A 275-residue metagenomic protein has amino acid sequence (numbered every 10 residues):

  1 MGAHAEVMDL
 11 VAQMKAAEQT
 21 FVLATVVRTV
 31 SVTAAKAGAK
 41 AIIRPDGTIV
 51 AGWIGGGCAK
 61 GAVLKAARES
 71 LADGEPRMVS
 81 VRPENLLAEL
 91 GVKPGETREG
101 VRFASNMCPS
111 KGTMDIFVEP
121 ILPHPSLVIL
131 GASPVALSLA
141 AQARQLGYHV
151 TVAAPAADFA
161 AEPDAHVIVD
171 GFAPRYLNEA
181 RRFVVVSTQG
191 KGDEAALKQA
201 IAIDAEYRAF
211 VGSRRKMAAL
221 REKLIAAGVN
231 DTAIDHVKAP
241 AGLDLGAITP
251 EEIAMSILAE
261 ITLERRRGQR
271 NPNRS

Functional and structural regions predicted by a protein language model:
M1-V167, R175-F183, K216, K223 (+1 more regions): Segments forming oxygen-rich coordination pockets for charged ligands
G52, G56, V186-Q189, A209 (+2 more regions): Glycine- and other small-residue-rich loops at beta-strand/loop junctions that grip anionic moieties
A88, A173-L177, G242-I248: A short acidic, often aromatic-flanked loop/helix-cap motif at beta-alpha or helix-coil junctions that lines enzyme
D170-A219: Rossmann-like adenosine-cofactor binding region
V211-S275: Adenosine-phosphate binding glycine-rich loop
